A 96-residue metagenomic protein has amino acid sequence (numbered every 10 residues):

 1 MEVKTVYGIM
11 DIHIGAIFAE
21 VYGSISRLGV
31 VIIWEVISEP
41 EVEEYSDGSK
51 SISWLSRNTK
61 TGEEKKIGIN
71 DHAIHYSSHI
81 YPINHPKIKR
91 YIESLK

Functional and structural regions predicted by a protein language model:
M1-H13: Mixed-charge, Lys/Arg-rich low-complexity intrinsically disordered regions
M10, E39-E43, I67: Short, exposed beta-strand/loop patches in secreted or surface proteins that constitute
R27-E41: Short beta-strand-centered aromatic/proline hotspots
P40-W54: Short peripheral tails and domain-boundary helices/loops at the edges of structured domains
S51-K96: Intrinsically disordered, low-complexity, charged/polar segments
